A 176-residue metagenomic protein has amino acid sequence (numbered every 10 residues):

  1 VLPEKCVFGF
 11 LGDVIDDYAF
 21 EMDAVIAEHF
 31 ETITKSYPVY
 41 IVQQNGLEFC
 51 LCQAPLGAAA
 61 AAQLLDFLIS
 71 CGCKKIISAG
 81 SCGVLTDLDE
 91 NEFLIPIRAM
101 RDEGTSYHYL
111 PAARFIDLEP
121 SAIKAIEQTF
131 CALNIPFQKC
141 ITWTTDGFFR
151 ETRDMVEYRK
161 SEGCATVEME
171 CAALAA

Functional and structural regions predicted by a protein language model:
V1-I116, S121-K124: Metabolite-binding pocket within alpha/beta catalytic cores that recognizes anionic/polar moieties
L11, G83, W143-G147, A173: Glycine-rich beta-alpha junction loops
L64, I126, M155, A173-L174: Residues within well-ordered alpha-helices
S78, P96, Q138-T145, E168: Short, conserved beta-strand edge motifs with alternating hydrophobic and charged residues
A113-G163: Active-site rim beta-loop-alpha module in soluble metabolic enzymes
E157-K160, A165-A176: A C-terminal functional module that forms or caps the active site or interfaces directly with catalytic machinery
